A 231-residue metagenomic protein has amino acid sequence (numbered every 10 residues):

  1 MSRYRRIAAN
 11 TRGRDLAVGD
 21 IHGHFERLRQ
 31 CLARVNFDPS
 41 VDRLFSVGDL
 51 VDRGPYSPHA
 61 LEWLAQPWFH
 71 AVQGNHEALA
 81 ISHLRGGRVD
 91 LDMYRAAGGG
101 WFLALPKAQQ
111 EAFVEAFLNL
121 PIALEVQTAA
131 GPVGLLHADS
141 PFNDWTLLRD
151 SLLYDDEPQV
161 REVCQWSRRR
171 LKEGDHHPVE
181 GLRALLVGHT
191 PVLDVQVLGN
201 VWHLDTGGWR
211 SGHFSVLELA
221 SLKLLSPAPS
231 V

Functional and structural regions predicted by a protein language model:
A9-L16, E125-G134: Beta-strand-turn-beta hairpins that frame and shape the catalytic cleft of phosphate-ester-processing enzymes
R14, V18, G23-M93: Core catalytic region of metal-dependent phosphoesterases/phosphodiesterases, especially metallo-beta-lactamase-like
D15-H22, V133-D139, W202-L204: Active-site-proximal beta-strand elements of phosphoester/diester hydrolases
D20, D49, L64, G74-N75 (+6 more regions): Divalent metal-coordination and catalytic microenvironments
H22-E26, D52-P55, A78-S82, P141-N143 (+3 more regions): Active-site environment of divalent metal-dependent phosphoester hydrolases
S57-V126, A130-P132, D155-R168: Active-site neighborhood of divalent metal-dependent phosphoester bond hydrolases
P132-L153: Divalent-metal (often Zn2+) His-rich catalytic cores of metallo-beta-lactamase-fold enzymes
S167-A228: Conserved beta-sheet core of the metallophosphoesterase superfamily
